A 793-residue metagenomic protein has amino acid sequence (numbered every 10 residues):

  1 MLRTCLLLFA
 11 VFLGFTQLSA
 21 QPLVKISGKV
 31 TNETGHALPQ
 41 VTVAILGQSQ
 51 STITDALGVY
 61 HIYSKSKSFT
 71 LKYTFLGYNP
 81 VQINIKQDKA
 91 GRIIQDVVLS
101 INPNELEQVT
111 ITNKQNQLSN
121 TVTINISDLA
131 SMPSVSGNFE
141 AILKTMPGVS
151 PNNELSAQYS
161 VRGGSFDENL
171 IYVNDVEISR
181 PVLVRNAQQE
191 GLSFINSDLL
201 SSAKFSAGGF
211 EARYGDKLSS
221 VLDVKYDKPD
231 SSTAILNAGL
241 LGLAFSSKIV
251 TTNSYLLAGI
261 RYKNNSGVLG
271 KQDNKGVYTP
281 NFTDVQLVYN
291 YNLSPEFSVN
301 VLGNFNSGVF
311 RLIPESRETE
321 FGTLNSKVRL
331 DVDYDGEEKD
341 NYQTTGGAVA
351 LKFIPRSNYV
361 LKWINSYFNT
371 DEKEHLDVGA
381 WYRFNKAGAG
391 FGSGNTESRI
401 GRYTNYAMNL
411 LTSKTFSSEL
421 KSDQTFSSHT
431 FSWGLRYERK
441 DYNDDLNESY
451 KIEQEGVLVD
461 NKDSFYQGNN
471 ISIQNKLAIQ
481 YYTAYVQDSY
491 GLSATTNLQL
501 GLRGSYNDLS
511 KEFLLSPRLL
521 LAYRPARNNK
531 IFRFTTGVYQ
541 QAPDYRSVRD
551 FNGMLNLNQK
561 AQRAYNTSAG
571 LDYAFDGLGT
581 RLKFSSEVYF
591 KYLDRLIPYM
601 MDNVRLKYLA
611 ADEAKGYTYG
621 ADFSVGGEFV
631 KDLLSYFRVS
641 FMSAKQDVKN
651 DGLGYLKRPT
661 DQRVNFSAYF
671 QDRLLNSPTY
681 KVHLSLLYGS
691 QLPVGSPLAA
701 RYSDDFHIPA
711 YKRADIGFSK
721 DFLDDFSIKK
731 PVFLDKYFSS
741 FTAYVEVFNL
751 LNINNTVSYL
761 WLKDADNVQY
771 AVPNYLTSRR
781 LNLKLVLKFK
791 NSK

Functional and structural regions predicted by a protein language model:
K29-H36, V41-L46, K72-Y78, D88-P133 (+3 more regions): Short, acidic, small-residue-rich periplasmic hinge/interaction motif at the N-terminus of Gram-negative outer-membrane
S49-V59: Short, acidic Ser/Thr/Gly-rich low-complexity loop/linker segments typical of extracellular and cell-surface proteins
N79, K86-I93, Q115-F210, V221 (+1 more regions): Periplasmic N-terminal accessory/gating domains of Gram-negative outer-membrane beta-barrel systems
L170, S202-A212, S219-D227, T233-V277 (+2 more regions): Predominantly transmembrane beta-strands of Gram-negative outer membrane beta-barrel pores used for transport
N292-G308, G336-S510, S585-V588, Y636: Face-selective signature of the C-terminal outer-membrane beta-barrel domain
K362-S366, R524-A526, A561-Y619, E628 (+1 more regions): Membrane-embedded beta-barrel scaffold of Gram-negative outer-membrane proteins
L492-T495, F590-Y592, A611-S696, V786: Gram-negative outer-membrane beta-barrel transporters
S635, Y688-G695, K720-K793: C-terminal beta-signal and adjacent terminal beta-strands/loops of Gram-negative outer-membrane beta-barrel proteins
